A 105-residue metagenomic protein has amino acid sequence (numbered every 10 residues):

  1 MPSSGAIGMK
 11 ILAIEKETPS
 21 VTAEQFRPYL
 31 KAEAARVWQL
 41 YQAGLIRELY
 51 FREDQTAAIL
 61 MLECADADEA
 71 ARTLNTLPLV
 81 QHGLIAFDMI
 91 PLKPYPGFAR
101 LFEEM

Functional and structural regions predicted by a protein language model:
P2-M105: Conserved, structured core segments of small domains
